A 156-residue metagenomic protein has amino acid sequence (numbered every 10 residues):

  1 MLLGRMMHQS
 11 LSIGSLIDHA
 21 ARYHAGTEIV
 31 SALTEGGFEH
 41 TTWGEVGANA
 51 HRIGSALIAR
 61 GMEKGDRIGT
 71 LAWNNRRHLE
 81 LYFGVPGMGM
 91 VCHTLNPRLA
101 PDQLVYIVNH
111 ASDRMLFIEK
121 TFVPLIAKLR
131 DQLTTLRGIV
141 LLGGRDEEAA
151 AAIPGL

Functional and structural regions predicted by a protein language model:
M1-L11: Flexible, non-catalytic linker and terminal segments flanking ANL/adenylate-forming cores
L3-R5, T41, I68-G69, V91 (+1 more regions): Short, contiguous strand/loop micro-motifs
S10, L71, L116-E119: Active-site-adjacent beta-strand anchor residues
S12-I13, N49, R77, F122: Residue-level preference for nonpolar/small residues embedded in alpha-helices
L16-D18, A59-R60, G87-L156: Structural core segment of the AMP-binding/adenylate-forming
L16-T41, E147: AMP-dependent adenylate-forming
I29-N75, L79-F83, A100-V105: Conserved AMP-binding/adenylate-forming core of the ANL superfamily
